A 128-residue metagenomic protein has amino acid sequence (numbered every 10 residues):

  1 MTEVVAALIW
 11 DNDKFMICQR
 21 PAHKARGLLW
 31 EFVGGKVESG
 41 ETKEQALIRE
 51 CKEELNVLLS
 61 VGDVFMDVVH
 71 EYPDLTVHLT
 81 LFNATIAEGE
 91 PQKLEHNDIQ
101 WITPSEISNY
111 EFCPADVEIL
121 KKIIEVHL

Functional and structural regions predicted by a protein language model:
M1-M16, K36: Conserved N-terminal beta-strand and adjoining loop/helix that marks the start of the Nudix/MutT-like hydrolase domain
E3-V5, D13, V77-T80, N97: Change "...and in nucleic-acid phosphodiester-cleaving endonucleases..." to "...and in nucleic-acid processing enzymes
I9-W10, I17, I86, W101: Conserved hydrophobic "DFG−1" position in protein kinase catalytic cores
K14-E53: Conserved Nudix-box catalytic region and its N-terminal flanking loop in Nudix hydrolases and closely related
A46-C51, V64, F82, I99 (+1 more regions): Hydrophobic packing within well-folded, soluble alpha/beta domains
E54-V61: Short secondary-structure junctions
L58, M66-E90, Q100, I123: Active-site-adjacent beta-strand/loop module that shapes the phosphate/pyrophosphate-binding cleft
N83, Q92-I123: NUDIX/MutT-family hydrolases
